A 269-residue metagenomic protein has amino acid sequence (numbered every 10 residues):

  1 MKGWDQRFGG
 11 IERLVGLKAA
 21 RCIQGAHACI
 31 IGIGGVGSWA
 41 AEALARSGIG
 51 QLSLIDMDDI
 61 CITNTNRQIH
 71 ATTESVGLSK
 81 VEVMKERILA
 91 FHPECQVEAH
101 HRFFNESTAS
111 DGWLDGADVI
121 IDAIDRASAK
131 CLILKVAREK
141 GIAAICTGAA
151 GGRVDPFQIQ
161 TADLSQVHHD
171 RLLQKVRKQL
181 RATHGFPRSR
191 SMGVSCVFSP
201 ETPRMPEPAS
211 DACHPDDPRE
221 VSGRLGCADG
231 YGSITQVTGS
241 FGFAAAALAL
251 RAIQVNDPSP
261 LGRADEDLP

Functional and structural regions predicted by a protein language model:
M1-C29: N-terminal charged helix/coil linker that caps or initiates catalytic domains
K2, D115-V119, I124-A129, A144 (+3 more regions): Glycine-rich phosphate/adenylate-binding loop
Q24-G25, W113-G116: Alpha-helix C-terminal capping/helix-to-coil transition sites in glycosyltransferase folds
I30-G32, I55: Conserved N-terminal Rossmann-fold NAD(P)-binding element of oxidoreductases
V36: Hydrophobic/small residue at the entry helix of a nucleotide-binding pocket
I49-H92: Glycine-rich phosphate-binding loop and adjoining beta1-alpha1-beta2 segment of Rossmann-like nucleotide-binding folds
H100-A109: Conserved SAM/SAH-binding loop
